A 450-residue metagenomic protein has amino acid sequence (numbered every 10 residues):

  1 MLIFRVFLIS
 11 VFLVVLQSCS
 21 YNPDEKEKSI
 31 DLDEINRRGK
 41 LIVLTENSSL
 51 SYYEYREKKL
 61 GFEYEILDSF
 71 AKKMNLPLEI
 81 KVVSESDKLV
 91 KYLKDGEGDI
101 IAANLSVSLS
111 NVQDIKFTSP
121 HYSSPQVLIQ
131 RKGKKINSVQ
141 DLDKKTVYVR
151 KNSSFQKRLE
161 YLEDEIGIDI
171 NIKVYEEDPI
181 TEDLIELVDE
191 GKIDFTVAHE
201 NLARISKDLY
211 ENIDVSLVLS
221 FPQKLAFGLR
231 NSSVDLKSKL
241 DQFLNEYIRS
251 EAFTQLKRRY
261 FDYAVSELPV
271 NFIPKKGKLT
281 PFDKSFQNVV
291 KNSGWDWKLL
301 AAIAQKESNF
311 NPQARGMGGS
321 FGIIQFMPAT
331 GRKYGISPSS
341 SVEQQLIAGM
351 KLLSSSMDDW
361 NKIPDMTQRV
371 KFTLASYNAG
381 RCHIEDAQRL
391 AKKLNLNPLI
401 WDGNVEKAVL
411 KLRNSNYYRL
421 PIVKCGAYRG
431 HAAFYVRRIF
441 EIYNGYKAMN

Functional and structural regions predicted by a protein language model:
S20-K26, Y64-K73, K132-S154, E200-L202 (+4 more regions): Extended ligand-binding regions for polar small-molecule ligands
Y21-L105, L109, Q113, I172-P179 (+1 more regions): Extracytoplasmic small-molecule ligand-binding "clamshell" domains of the periplasmic binding protein/Venus flytrap
I42-S51, R56-K72, S106, V127-P179 (+3 more regions): Bilobed "Venus flytrap"/periplasmic-binding protein-like clamshell domains and structurally analogous long
T45-S48, P120-G133, E200-Q242, Y263-N271 (+1 more regions): Periplasmic-binding protein-like
D87, A103-Q113, E160-E165, E186-F221 (+2 more regions): A ligand-binding cleft/hinge motif common to bilobed small-molecule-binding domains
D262-F310, E343-L346, W360-N361: Export/targeting segments at the very N-terminus of extracytoplasmic proteins
Q313-S337, V342-S355, I439: Substrate-binding/active-site groove segments that recognize and process beta-1,4-linked N-acetyl-hexosamine
L374-G445: Catalytic and substrate-binding regions of cell-wall glycan-acting enzymes that process beta-1,4-linked
